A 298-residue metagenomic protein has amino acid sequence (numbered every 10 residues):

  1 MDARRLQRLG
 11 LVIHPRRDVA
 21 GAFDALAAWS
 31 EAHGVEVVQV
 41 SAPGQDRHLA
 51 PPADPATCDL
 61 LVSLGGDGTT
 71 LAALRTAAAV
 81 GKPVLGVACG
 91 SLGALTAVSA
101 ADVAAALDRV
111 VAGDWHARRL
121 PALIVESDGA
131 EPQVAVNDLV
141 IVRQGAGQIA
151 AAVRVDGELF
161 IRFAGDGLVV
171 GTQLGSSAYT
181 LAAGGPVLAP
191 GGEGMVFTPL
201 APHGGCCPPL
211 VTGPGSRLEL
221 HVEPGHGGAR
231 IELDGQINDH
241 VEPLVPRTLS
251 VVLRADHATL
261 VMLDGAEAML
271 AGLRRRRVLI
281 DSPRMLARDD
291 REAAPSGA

Functional and structural regions predicted by a protein language model:
M1-L60, L64, A72, A101-A117 (+1 more regions): ATP/NTP phosphate-donor binding region
H14, V62, G66, A88 (+2 more regions): A residue-level signal for conserved active-site and pocket-lining positions in enzyme catalytic cores
V19-A22, G68-L74, S177-A182: Short glycine/serine/threonine-rich phosphate/pyrophosphate-binding segments that cradle anionic phosphate groups
G66-T69, G90-L92, L174-S176: Short glycine-rich anion-binding loops that position phosphate/pyrophosphate groups of nucleotides and phosphorylated
G81-P83: Proline-centered loop/turn at the N-terminus of a beta-strand
G90-G167: Catalytic core of DAGKc-family lipid kinases
Q133, I141, A146, V155-L159 (+1 more regions): ATP/nucleoside-binding phosphotransfer catalytic cores, i.e., glycine-rich phosphate-binding loops
E158-C206: Gly/Ser/Thr-rich active-site loops/lids in small-molecule metabolic enzymes that frequently grip phosphoryl groups
